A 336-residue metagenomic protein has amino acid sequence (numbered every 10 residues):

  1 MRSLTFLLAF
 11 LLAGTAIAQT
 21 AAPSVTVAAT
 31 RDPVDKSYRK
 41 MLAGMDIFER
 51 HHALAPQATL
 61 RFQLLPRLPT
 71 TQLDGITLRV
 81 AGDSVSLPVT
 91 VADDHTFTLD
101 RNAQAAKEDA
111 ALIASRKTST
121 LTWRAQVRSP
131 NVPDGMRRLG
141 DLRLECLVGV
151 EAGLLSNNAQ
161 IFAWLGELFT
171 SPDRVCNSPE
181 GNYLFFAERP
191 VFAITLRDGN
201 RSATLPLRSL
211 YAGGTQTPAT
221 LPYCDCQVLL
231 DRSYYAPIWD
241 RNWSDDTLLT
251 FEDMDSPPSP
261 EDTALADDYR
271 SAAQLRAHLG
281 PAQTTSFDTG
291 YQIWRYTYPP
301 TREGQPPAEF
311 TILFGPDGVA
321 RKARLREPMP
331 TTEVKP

Functional and structural regions predicted by a protein language model:
M1-L4: Positively charged n-region of N-terminal signal peptides that target proteins for export
A13-A16: N-terminal signal peptide c-region/cleavage motif recognized by signal peptidases
Q19-N102: N-terminal Sec/ER secretory leader and immediately downstream segment of secreted/extracellular precursors
R67-D109, G304-E333: Mid-chain, structured segments of secreted extracytoplasmic proteins
D100-S119, Q227, P237-T250: Noncatalytic modules at the cell exterior or secretory-pathway interfaces, chiefly beta-strand-rich lectin/adhesion
E108-V175: Surface-exposed beta-loop interaction hotspot
G149-P257: A eukaryote-biased signal for long
D255-P336: Residues within mature, well-folded domains
